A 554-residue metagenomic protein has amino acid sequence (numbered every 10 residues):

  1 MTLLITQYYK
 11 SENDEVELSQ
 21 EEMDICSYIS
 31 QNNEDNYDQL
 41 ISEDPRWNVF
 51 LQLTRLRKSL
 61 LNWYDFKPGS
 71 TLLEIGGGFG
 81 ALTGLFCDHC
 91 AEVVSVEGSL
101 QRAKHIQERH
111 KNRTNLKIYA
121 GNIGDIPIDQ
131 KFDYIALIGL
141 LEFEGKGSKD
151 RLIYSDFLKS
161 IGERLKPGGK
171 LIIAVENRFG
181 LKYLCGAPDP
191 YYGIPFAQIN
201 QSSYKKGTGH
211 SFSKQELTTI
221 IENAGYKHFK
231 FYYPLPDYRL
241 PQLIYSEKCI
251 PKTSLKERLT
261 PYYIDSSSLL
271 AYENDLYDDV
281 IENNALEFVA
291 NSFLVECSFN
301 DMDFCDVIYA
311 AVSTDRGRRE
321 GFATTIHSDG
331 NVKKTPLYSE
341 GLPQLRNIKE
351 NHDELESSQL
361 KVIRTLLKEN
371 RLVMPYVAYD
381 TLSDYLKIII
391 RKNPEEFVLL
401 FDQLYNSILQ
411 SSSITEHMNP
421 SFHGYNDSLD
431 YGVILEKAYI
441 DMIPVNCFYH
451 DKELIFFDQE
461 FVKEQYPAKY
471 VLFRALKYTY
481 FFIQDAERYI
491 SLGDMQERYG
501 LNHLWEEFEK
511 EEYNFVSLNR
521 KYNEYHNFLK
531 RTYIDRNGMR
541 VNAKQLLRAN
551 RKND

Functional and structural regions predicted by a protein language model:
M1-N32: N-terminal auxiliary segments of SAM/dcSAM-dependent transferases
F79-C90: Conserved SAM-binding loop of SAM-dependent methyltransferases across substrates and taxa, primarily the Class I
L152-K170: A short glycine-rich, Lys/Arg-flanked "PGG" loop and its adjoining helix->strand segment in the class I
I172-P195: Conserved class I S-adenosyl-L-methionine
S202, Y425-R488: Catalytic activation segment of kinase domains across protein kinase-like and atypical kinase folds
G207-F231: Short alpha-helix
S313-E350: ATP-binding glycine-rich loop module of kinase domains
I363-P420: Conserved structural core of kinase catalytic domains
